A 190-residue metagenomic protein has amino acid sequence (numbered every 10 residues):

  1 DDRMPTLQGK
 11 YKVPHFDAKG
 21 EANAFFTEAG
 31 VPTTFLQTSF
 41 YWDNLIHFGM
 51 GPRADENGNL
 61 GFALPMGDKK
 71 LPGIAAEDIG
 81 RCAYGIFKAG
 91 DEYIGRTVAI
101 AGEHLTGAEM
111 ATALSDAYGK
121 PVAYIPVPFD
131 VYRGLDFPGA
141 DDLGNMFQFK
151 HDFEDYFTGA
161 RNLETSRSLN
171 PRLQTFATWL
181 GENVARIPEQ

Functional and structural regions predicted by a protein language model:
D2-A123, Y132-G139: Oxidoreductase cofactor-interface core, primarily capturing Rossmann-like NAD(P)-dependent enzymes
P126: Conserved residues in the N-terminal Rossmann fold of short-chain dehydrogenase/reductase
F129-Q190: A hydrophobic C-terminal alpha-helical subdomain
